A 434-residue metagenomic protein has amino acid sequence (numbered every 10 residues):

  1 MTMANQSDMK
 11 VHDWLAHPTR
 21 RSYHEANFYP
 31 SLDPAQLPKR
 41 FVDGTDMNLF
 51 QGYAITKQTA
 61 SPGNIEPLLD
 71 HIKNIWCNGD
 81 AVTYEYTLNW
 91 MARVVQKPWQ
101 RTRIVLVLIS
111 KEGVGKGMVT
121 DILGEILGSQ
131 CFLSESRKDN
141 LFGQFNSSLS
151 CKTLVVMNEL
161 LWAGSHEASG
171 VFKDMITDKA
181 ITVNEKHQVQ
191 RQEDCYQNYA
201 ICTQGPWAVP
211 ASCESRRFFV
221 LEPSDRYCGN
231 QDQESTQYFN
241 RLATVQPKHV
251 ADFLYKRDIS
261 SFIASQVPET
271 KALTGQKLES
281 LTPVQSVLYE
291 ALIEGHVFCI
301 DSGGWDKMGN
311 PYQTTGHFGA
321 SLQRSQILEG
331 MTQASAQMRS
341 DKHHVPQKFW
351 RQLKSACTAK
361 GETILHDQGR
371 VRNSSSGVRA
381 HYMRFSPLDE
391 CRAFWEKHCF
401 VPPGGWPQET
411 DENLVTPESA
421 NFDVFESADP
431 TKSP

Functional and structural regions predicted by a protein language model:
M1-G63, P67: Conserved glycine-centered beta->alpha loop in an early N-terminal alpha/beta scaffold
P38-V156, A163, A168, F219 (+1 more regions): P-loop NTPase catalytic core of nucleic-acid-dependent motor ATPases
E112, S261-P434: DNA transaction DNA-binding modules
F145-S150, N184-C202: AAA+/SF3 P-loop NTPase mechanochemical coupling elements
T153-I176, A208-S215: Conserved AAA+/SF3 P-loop NTPase catalytic/coupling segment centered on the Walker-B
L161-W162, Q204-A208, S224-G229: Conserved nucleotide-binding/hydrolysis micro-motifs of P-loop NTPases
S169-R191: Conserved catalytic/switch belt of AAA+ P-loop NTPases
E193-Q197, A211-L281: Phosphate-sensing "switch" segment of ASCE/P-loop ATPases
